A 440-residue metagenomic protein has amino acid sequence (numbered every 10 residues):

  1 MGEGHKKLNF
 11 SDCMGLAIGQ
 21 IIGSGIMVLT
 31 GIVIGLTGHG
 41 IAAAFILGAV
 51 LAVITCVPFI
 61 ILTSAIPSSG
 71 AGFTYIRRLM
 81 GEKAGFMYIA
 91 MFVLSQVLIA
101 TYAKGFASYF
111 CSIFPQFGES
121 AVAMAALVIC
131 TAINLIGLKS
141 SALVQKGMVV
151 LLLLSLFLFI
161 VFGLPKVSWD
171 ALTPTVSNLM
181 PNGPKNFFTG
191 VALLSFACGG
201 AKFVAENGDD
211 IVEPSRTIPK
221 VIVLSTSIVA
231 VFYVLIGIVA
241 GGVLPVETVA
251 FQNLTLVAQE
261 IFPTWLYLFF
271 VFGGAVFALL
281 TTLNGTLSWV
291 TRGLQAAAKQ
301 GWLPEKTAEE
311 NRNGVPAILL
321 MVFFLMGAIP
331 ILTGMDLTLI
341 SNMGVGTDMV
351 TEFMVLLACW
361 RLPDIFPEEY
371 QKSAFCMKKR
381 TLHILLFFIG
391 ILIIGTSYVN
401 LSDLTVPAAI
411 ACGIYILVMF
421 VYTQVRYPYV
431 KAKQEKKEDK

Functional and structural regions predicted by a protein language model:
M1-G31, L36-G40, A52-V53, V57 (+3 more regions): Membrane-interface "cap" regions at the ends of multi-pass membrane proteins
E3, A42, P115-G118, K146-L268: Helix-loop-helix junctions that connect adjacent transmembrane segments in multi-pass membrane transporters
K6-A17, G81-L94, A125-A126, P181-L194 (+4 more regions): Select transmembrane alpha-helical segments in multipass membrane proteins
I26-T30, Y102-F106, I133-K139, V246-E247 (+4 more regions): Transmembrane helix-loop junctions in multi-pass membrane proteins
I32-G35, A44, I54-L135, V271-A296 (+1 more regions): Hydrophobic transmembrane alpha-helices that form the core helical bundles of multi-pass secondary transporters
T74-I76, G81, S112, V223-N284 (+2 more regions): TM-loop-TM module centered on a large, flexible mid-protein loop between adjacent transmembrane helices in multi-pass
Y109, E119-W169, P181-N182, I222-S227 (+3 more regions): Membrane-interface loop-to-helix entry segments
V144, K306-A317, E352-V406, Y429-K440: C-terminal membrane-solvent junction of multi-pass transporters and transport-like membrane proteins
